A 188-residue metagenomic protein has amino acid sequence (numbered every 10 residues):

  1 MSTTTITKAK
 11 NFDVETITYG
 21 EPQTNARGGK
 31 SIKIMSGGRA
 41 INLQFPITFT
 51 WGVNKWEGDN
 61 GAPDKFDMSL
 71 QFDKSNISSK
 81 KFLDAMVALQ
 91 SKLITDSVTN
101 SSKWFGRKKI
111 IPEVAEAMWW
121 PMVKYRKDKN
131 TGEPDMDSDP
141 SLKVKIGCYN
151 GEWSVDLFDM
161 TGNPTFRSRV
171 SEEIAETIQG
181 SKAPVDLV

Functional and structural regions predicted by a protein language model:
M1-W153: OB-fold ssDNA-binding interfaces and closely related basic DNA-contact patches used across DNA replication/repair
D128-V188: Extended serine/threonine-enriched, polar tracts that run as long, contiguous segments within proteins
